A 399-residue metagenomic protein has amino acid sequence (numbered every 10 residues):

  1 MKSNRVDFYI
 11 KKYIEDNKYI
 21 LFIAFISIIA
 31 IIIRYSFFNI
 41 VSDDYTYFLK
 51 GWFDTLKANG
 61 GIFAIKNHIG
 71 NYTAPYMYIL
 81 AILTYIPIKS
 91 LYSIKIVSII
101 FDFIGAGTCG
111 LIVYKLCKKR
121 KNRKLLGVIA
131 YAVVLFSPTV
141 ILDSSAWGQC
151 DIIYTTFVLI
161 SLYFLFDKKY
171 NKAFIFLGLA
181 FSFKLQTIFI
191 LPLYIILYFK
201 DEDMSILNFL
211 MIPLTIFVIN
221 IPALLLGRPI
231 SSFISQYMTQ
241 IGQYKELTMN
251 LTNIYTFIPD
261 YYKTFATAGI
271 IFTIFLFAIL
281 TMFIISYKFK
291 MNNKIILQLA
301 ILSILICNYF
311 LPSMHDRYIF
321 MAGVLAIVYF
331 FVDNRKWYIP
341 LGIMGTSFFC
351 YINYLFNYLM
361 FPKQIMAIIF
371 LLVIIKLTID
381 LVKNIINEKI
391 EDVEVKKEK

Functional and structural regions predicted by a protein language model:
M1-Y35, Y114-K115, K119, K124-I129 (+2 more regions): Start-transfer (signal-anchor) and selected internal transmembrane alpha helices of multi-pass inner/ER membrane
K2-N4, F37-I40, F233-N253, A300 (+1 more regions): Transmembrane helical bundles and short interhelical boundary loops of multi-pass, membrane-embedded
K2-R5, F189-L214, L225: Perimembrane helix-loop-helix junctions
E15-Y47, I99-D102, F136-T139, P213-G227 (+2 more regions): Transmembrane signal-anchor helices characteristic of membrane glycosylation enzymes that use polyprenol
K18-Y19, A30, A106, K115 (+2 more regions): Aromatic/glycine/proline-enriched transmembrane-helix motif characteristic of membrane-embedded glycan-assembly enzymes
F38-W52, N67-I79, K245-I254: Extracytoplasmic catalytic/substrate-binding loops of multi-pass membrane glycan-assembly enzymes
T108-L111, I153-Y170, L325-A326: Specific aromatic-rich, kink-prone transmembrane helix
L142, V158-F164, N171-I196, S303-F310: Membrane-interface alpha helices of multi-pass inner-membrane proteins
